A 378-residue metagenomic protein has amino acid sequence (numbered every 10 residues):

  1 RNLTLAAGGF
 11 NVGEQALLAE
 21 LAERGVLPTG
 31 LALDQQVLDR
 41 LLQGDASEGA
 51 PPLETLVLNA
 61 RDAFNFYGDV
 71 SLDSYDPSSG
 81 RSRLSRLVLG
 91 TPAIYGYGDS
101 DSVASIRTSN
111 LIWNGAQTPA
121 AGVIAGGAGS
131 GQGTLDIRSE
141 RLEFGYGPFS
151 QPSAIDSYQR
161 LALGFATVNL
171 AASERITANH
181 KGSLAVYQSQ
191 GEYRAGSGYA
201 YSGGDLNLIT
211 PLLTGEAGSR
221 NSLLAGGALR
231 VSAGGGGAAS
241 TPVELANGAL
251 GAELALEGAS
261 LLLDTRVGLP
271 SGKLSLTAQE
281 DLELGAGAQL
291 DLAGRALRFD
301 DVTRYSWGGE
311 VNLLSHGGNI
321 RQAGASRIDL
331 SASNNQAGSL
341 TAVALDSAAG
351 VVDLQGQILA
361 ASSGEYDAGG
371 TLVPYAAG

Functional and structural regions predicted by a protein language model:
R1-G378: Extracellular and secretory-pathway beta-repeat/beta-biased strand scaffolds
